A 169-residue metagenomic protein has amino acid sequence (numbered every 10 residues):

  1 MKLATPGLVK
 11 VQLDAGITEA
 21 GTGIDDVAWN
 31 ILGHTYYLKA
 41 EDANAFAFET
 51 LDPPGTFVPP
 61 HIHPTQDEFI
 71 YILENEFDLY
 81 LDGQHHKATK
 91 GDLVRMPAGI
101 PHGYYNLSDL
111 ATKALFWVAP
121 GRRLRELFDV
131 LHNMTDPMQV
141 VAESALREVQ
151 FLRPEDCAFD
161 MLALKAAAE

Functional and structural regions predicted by a protein language model:
M1-K39: Long, hydrophobic/aromatic N-terminal blocks
K2-D14, W117-M138: A hydrophobic/aromatic-rich effector-binding and dimerization subdomain of bacterial HTH-type transcriptional regulators
E19, G83-P101: Short acidic-glycine-tyrosine-enriched beta hairpin
G23-P60, Q66: A short glycine-rich, His/Asp/Glu-containing loop-to-beta-strand
L32, Y80-Q84: Short strand-coil-strand connectors
A43, D78, A98-R125: Ligand-binding loop in jelly-roll beta-barrel domains
E49-P53, I62-L81, W117-A119: Short, conserved beta-strand element in jelly-roll/cupin
D129-E169: Acidic/histidine-enriched, glycine/proline-rich intrinsically disordered or flexible terminal extensions
